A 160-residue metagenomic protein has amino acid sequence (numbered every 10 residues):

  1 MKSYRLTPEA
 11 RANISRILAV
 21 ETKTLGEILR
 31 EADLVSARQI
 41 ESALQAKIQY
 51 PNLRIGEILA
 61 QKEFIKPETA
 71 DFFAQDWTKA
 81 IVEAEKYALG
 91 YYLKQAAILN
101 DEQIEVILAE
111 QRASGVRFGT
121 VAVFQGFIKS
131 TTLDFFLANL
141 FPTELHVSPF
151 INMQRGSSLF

Functional and structural regions predicted by a protein language model:
M1-F160: Non-catalytic accessory regions
